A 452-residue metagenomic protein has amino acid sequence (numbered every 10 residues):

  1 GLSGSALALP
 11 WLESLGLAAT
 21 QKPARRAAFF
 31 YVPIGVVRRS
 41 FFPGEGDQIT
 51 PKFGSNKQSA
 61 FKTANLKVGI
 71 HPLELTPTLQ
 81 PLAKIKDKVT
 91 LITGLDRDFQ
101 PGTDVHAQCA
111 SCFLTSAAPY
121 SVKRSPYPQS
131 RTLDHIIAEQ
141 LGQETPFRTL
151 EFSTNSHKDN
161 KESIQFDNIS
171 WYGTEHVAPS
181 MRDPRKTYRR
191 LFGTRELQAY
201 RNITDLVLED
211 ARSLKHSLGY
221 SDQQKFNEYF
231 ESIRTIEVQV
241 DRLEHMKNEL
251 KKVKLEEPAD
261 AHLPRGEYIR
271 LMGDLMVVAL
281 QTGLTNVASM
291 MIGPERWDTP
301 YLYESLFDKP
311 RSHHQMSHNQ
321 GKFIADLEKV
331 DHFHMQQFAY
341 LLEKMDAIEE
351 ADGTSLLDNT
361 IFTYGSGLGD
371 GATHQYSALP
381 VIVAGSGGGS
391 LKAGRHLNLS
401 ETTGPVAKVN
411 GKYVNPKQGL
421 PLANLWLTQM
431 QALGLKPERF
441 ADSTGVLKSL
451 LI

Functional and structural regions predicted by a protein language model:
G1-I452: Ligand-binding pockets and gating/stacking loops
